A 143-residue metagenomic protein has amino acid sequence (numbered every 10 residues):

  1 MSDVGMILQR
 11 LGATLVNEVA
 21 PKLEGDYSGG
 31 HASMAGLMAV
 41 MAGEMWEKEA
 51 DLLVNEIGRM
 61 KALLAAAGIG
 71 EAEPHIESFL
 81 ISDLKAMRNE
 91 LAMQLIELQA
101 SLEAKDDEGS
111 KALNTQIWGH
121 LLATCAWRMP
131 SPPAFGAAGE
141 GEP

Functional and structural regions predicted by a protein language model:
M1, N17, E24, A42 (+3 more regions): Generic, low-specificity signal for short hydrophobic/alpha-helical stretches with a mild N-terminal bias, encompassing
M1-L11: An acidic intrinsically disordered interaction segment
V4, E24-H31, E49, L53 (+2 more regions): Residue-level recognition of alpha-helical structural elements
Q9-K61: N-terminal interaction modules that seed assembly of large macromolecular complexes
A20, V40, E44-D51, A65 (+4 more regions): Charged/polar positions within long, soluble alpha-helices
N55-I69, E108-L121: Charge-rich, acidic-biased intrinsically disordered regions
I57, L63-K85, N89-A92: Long amphipathic alpha-helical segments
L84-P143: Amphipathic alpha-helical binding modules
